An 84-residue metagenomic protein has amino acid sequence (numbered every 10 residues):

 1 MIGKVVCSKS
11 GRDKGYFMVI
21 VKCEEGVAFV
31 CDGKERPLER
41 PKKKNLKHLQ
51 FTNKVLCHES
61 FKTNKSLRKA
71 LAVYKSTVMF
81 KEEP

Functional and structural regions predicted by a protein language model:
M1-I2, K9, V19-P84: Ferredoxin-like alpha/beta domains used as RNA- or RNAP-binding modules
G11-K14: Short, charged beta-turn/beta-strand-edge "cap" motif at the junction between a beta-strand and an adjacent loop
